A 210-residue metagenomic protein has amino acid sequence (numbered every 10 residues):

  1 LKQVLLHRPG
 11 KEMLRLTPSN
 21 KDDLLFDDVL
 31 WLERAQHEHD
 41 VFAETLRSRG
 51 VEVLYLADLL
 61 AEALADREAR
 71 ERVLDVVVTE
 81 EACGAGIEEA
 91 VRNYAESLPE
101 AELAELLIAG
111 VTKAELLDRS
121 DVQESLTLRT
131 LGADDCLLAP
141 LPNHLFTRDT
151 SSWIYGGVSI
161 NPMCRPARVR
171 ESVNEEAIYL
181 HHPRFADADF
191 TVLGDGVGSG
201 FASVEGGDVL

Functional and structural regions predicted by a protein language model:
L1-L210: The feature marks the mature, well-folded catalytic cores of soluble enzymes
